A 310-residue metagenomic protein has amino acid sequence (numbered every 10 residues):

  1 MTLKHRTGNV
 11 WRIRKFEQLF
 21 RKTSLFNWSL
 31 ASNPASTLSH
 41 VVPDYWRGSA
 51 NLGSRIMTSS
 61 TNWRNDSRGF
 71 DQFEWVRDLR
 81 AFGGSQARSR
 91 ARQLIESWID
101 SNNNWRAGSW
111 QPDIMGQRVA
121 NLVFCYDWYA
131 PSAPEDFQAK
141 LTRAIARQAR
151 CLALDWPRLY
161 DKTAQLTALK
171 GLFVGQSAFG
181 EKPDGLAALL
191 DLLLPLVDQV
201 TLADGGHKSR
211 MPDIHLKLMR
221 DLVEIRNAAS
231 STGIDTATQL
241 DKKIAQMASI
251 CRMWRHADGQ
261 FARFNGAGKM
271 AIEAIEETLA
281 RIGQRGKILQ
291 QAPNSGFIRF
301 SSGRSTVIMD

Functional and structural regions predicted by a protein language model:
M1-R64: Extreme N-terminal leader/anchor segments
K4, R21, L38-S39, I56-M57 (+6 more regions): Intrinsically disordered, low-complexity regions enriched in Ser/Pro/Gly/Gln/His and often acidic
T7, F16, V42, A91 (+3 more regions): Generic structural signal of hydrophobic/aromatic residues within well-ordered alpha-helices of folded domains
W11, K15, S24, I99-N103 (+7 more regions): Generic secondary-structure transition motif, activating predominantly at the C-termini of alpha-helices
S29, P34-I56, S85, C151 (+4 more regions): Preference for long, amphipathic alpha-helical scaffolds in soluble/luminal domains and all-alpha bundles
D44-Y45, S49, P134, M211 (+1 more regions): Helix N-terminus capping/helix-initiation residues
N65-I244: Aromatic-lined, polymer-binding surfaces characteristic of secreted/periplasmic polysaccharide-degrading enzymes
L202-D310: Carbohydrate-active enzyme catalytic cores, enriched for enzymes that act on polyanionic acidic polysaccharides
